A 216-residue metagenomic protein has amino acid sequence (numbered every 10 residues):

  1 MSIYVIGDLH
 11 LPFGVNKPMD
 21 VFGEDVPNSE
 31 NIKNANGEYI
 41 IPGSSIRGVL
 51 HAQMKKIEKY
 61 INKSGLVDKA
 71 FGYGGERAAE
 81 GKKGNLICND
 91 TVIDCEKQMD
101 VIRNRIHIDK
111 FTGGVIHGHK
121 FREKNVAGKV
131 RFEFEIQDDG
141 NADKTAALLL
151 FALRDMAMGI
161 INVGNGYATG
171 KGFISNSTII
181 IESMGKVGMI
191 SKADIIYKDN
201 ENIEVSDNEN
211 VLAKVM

Functional and structural regions predicted by a protein language model:
M1-M216: Small/polar/charged residue-enriched interaction surfaces, especially the RNA/DNA-contacting tracks of RNP/CRISPR
